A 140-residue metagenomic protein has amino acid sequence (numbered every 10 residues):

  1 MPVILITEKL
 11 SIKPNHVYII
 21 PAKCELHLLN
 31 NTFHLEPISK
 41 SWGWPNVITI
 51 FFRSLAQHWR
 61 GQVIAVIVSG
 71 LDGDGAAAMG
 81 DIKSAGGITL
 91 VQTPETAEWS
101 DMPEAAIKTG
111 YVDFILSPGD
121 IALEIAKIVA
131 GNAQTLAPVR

Functional and structural regions predicted by a protein language model:
M1-R140: Conserved acid/base catalytic micro-environments in cytosolic active-site loops
